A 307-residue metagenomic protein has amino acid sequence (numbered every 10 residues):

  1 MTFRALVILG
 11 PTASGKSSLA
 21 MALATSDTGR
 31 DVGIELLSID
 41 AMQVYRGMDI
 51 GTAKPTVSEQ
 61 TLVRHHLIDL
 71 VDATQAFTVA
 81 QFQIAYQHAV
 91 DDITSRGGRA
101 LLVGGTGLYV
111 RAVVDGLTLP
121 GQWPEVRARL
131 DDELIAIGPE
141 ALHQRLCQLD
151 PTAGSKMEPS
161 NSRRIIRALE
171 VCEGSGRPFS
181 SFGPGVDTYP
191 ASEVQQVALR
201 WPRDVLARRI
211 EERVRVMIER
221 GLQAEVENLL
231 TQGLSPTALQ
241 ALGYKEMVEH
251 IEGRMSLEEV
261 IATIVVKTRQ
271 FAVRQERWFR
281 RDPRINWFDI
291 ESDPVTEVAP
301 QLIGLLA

Functional and structural regions predicted by a protein language model:
M1-A307: Phosphate/pyrophosphate-binding catalytic cores of soluble transferases and nucleic-acid-acting enzymes
